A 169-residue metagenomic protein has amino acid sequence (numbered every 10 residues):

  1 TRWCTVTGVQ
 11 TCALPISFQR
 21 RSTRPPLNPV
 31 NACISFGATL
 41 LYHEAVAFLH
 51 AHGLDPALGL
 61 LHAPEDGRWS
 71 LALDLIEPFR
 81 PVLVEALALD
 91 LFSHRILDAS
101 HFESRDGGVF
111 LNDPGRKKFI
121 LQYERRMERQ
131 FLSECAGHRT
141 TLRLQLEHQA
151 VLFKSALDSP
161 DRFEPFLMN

Functional and structural regions predicted by a protein language model:
T1-C12: Single conserved hydrophobic/aromatic residue that forms the stacking wall/gate of nucleotide- or nucleobase-binding
C4, N28-T39: Short, conserved micro-motifs enriched in small and acidic residues
A13-S17, F36-L58: Long amphipathic alpha-helical segments
P15-C33: A long, hydrophobic alpha-helical segment
H62-S70: Small-residue-rich helix-loop
L73-F92: A structural-propensity feature for long, helix-poor, extended segments
I96-N169: Acidic, carboxylate-rich catalytic segments that either coordinate divalent cations
